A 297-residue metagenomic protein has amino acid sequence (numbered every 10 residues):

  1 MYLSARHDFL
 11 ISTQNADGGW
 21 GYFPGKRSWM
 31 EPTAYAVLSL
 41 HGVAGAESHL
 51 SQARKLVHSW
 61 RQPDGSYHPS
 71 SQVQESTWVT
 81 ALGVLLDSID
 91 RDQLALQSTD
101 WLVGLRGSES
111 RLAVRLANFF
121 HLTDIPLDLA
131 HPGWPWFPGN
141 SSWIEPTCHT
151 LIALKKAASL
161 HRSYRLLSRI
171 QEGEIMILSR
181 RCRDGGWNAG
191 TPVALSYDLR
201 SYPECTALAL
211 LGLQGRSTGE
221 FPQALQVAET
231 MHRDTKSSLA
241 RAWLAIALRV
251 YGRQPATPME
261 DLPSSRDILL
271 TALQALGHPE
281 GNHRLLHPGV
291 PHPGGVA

Functional and structural regions predicted by a protein language model:
M1-S4, G21-Q52, P63-D100, G104-I175 (+3 more regions): An alpha-helical repeat/solenoid feature that recognizes helix-turn-helix modules
M1-T13: N-terminal alpha-helical scaffold/docking segments in eukaryotic complex subunits
